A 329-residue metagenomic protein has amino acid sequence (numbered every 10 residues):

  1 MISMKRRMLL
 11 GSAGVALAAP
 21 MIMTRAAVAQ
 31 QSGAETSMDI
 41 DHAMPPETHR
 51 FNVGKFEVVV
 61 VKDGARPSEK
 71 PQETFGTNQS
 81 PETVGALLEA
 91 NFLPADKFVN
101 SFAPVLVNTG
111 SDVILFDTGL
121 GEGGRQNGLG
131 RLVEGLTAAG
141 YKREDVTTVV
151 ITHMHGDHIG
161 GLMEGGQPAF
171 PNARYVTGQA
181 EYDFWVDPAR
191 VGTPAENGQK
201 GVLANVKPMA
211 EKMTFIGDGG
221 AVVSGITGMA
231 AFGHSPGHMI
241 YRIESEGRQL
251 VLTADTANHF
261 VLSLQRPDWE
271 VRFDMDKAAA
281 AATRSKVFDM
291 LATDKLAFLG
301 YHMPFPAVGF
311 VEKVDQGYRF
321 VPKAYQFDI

Functional and structural regions predicted by a protein language model:
I2-S3, M8-Q30: N-terminal export signals
K5, E246-I329: Cap/insert and terminal regions of metallo-dependent hydrolase folds
M23-V59: C-terminal segment of N-terminal export signals and the immediately downstream linker at the start of the mature
E47-A139, I240-T256: Conserved beta-strand hairpin/beta-sheet module of binuclear metal-dependent hydrolase folds, prominently
K55, V107, D117, V146 (+6 more regions): Divalent metal-coordination and catalytic microenvironments
D63-G64, T118-G121, M154, A180-E181 (+3 more regions): Active-site metal-binding loops of divalent metal-dependent hydrolases
D96, P104, Q126-V176: Active-site metal-binding motif and surrounding structural segment of the metallo-beta-lactamase
G135-Y141, D145, N172-A230, A282-K286 (+1 more regions): Metallo-beta-lactamase
